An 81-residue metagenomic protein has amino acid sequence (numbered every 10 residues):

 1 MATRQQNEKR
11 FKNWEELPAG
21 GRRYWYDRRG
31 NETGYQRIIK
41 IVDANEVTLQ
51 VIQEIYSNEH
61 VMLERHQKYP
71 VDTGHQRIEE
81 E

Functional and structural regions predicted by a protein language model:
M1-E81: Extended interaction-bearing regions that mediate binding to partners or small molecules
